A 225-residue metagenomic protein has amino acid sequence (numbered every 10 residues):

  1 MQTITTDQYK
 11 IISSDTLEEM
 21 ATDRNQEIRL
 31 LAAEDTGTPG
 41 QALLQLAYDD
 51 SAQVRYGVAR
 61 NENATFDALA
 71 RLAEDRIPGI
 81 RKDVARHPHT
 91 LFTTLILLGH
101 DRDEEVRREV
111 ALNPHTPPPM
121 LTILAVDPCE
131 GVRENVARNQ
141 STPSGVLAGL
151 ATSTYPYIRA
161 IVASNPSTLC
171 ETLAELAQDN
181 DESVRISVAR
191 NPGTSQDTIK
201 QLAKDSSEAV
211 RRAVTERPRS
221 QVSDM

Functional and structural regions predicted by a protein language model:
M1-M225: Alpha-helical scaffold segments
